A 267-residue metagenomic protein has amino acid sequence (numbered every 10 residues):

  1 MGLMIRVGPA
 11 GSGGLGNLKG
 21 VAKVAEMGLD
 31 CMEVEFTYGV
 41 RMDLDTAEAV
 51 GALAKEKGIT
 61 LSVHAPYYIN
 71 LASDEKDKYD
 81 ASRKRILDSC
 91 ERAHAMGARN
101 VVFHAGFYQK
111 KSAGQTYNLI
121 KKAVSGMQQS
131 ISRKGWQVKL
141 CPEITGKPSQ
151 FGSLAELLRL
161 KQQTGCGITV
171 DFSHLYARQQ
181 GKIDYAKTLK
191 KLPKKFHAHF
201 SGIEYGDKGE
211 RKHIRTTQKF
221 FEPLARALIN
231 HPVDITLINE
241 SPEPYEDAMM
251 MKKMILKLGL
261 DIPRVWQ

Functional and structural regions predicted by a protein language model:
M1-A65, I69-D88, V265-Q267: N-terminal pre-domain/capping segments
A10-G14, E35-G39, P66-N70, G106-Y108 (+4 more regions): Active-site beta-loop-alpha junctions enriched in small/polar residues
V21-G28, M42-S62, D88-G97, Q128-G135 (+3 more regions): Acidic (Asp/Glu)-rich catalytic clusters
V24, M32, H64, S82 (+6 more regions): Conserved, mostly hydrophobic/aromatic
D45-A49, Y79-I86, Y117-K121, L154-L158 (+2 more regions): Charged helix-capping and loop-helix junction motifs
K55-E56, A72-I168, A177: Active-site acidic/histidine proton-transfer and metal-coordination neighborhood in alpha/beta enzyme cores
A113, F151-L154, H174-T236, P242: Gly/Pro-rich active-site loop or hairpin
Y245-R264: C-terminal helical cap(s) of enzyme catalytic domains, especially alpha/beta-barrels
